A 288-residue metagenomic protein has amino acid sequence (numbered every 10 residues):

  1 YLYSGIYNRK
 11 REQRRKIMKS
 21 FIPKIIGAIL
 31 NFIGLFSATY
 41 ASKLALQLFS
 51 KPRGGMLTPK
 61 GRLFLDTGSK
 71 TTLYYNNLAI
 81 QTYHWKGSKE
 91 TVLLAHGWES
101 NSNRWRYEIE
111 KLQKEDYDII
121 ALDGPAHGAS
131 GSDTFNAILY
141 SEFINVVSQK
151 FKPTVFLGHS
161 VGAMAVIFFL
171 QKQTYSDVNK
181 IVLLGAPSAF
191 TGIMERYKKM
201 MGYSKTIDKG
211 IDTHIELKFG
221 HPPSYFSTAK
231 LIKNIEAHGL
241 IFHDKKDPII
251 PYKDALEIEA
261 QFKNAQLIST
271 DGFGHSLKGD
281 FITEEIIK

Functional and structural regions predicted by a protein language model:
K19-T72: An N-terminal hydrophobic leader/cap segment in hydrolases
S102, I109-G131: Conserved alpha/beta-hydrolase
T134-P153: Alpha/beta-hydrolase active-site loop
G158, G162-V166: Gly/Ala-rich beta-loop-alpha elbow adjacent to hydrolase catalytic centers
Q173-H221: Hydrolase active-site cap/lid region
I235, I241-H243, D247: Short beta-strand/loop motif that positions the catalytic acidic residue of the alpha/beta-hydrolase fold
P248-D254: Conserved alpha/beta-hydrolase "acid-adjacent" motif
F273-I282: Catalytic histidine-centered segment of alpha/beta-hydrolase-like enzymes
